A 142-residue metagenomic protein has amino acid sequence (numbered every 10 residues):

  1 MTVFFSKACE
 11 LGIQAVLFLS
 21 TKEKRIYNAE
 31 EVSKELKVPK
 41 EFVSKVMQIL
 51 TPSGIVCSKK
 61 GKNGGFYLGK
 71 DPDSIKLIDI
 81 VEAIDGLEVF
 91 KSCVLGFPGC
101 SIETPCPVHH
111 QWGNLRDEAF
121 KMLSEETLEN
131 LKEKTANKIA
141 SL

Functional and structural regions predicted by a protein language model:
K7-V38, C57: N-terminal helix-turn-helix DNA-binding core of bacterial DNA-binding proteins
V16, M47-Q48: Short, hydrophobic-biased segments on the C-terminal half of alpha helices that form "recognition helices"
K34, T51-P52: Alpha-helical residues within the helix-turn-helix
E41: Key DNA-contact positions within bacterial/archaeal DNA-binding proteins
P52-I55, A83: Residue cluster at the C-terminal edge of the helix-turn-helix DNA-binding motif
G54-L68: Beta-hairpin "wing" of winged helix-turn-helix
K91-L142: C-terminal regulatory/oligomerization modules of transcriptional regulators
